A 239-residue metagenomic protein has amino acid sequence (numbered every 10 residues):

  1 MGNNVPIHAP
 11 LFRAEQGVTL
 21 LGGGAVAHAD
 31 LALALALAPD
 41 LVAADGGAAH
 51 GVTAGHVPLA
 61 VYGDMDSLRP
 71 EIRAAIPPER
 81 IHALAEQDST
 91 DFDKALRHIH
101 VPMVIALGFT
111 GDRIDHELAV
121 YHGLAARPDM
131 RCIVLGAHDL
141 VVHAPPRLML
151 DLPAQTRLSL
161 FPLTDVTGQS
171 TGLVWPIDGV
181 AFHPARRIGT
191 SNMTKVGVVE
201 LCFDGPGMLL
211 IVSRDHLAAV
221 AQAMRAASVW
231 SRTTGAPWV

Functional and structural regions predicted by a protein language model:
M1-A25: N-terminal nucleotide-binding beta1-loop-alpha1 segment
V5, G22-L33, G47-H50, A54: N-terminal active-site wall of soluble small-molecule enzyme domains
L11-F12, A34-L37, V42, G46-A137: Acidic/Gly/His-enriched mid-domain segments of enzyme catalytic cores or analogous surface patches that mediate
L21-A25, G108-G111, A137, V212-R214: Structural motif
V26-H28, Q87-K94, V142-P145, F182-R187: Active-site glycine-rich loop that binds ribose-phosphate moieties when present
L31-A32, H116-Y121, A144-R147, T171-L173: A short secondary-structure junction signal
V134-R147: Short, flexible loop segments at boundaries between secondary-structure elements
A144-V239: Long, charged alpha-helical interface segments
